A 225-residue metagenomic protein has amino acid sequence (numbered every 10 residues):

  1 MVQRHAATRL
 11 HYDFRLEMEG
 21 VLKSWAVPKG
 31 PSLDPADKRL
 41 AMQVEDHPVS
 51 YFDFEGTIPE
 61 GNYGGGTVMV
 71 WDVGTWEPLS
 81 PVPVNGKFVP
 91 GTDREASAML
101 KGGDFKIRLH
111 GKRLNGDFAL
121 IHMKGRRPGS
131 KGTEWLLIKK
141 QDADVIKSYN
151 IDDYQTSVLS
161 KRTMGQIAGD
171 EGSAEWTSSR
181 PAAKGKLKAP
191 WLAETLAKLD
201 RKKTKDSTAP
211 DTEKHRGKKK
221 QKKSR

Functional and structural regions predicted by a protein language model:
M1-R225: Catalytic cores of nucleic-acid ligases and guanylyltransferases
